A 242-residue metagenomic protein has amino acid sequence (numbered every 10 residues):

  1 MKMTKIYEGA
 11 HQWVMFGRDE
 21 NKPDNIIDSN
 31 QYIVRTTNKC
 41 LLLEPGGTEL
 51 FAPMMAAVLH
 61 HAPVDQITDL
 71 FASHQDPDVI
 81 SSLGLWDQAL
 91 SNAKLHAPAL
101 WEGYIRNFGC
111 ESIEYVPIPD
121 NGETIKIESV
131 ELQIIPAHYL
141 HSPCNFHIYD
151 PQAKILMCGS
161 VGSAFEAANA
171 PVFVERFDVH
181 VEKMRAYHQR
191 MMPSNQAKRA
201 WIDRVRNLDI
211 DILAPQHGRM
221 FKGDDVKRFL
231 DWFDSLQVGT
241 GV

Functional and structural regions predicted by a protein language model:
M3-A57, F146-G159: Conserved beta-strand hairpin/beta-sheet module of binuclear metal-dependent hydrolase folds, prominently
G17-P23, G46-T48, F71-H74, L132-H138 (+1 more regions): Short, flexible loop segments at the rims of nucleotide/cofactor-binding pockets, characterized by
G47-T48, P77, S163, M220: Short, glycine/acidic-enriched loop or turn micro-motifs at the edges of active sites
L50-H96: Active-site metal-binding motif and surrounding structural segment of the metallo-beta-lactamase
M55-A56, L83-L85, F108-G109, A170 (+1 more regions): Short amphipathic alpha-helical segments
S91-A93, K222-V242: Short acidic, glycine/proline-enriched helix-loop-strand junctions
H96-N145, P193, A197-R206: Metallo-beta-lactamase
Y139-P215, R219-D224, L236: Metallo-beta-lactamase
